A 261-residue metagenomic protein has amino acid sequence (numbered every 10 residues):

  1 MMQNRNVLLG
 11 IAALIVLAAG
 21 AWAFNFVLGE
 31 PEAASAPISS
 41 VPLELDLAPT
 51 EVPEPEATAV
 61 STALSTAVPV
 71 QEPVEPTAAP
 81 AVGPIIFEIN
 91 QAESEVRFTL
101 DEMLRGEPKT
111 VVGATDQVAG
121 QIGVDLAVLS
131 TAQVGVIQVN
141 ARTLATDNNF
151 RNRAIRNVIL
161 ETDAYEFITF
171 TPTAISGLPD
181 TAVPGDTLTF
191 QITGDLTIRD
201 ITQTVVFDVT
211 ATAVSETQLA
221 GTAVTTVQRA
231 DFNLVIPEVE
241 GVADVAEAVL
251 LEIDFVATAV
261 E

Functional and structural regions predicted by a protein language model:
Q3-E261: Low-complexity, acidic/polar, glycine-enriched regions of mature
